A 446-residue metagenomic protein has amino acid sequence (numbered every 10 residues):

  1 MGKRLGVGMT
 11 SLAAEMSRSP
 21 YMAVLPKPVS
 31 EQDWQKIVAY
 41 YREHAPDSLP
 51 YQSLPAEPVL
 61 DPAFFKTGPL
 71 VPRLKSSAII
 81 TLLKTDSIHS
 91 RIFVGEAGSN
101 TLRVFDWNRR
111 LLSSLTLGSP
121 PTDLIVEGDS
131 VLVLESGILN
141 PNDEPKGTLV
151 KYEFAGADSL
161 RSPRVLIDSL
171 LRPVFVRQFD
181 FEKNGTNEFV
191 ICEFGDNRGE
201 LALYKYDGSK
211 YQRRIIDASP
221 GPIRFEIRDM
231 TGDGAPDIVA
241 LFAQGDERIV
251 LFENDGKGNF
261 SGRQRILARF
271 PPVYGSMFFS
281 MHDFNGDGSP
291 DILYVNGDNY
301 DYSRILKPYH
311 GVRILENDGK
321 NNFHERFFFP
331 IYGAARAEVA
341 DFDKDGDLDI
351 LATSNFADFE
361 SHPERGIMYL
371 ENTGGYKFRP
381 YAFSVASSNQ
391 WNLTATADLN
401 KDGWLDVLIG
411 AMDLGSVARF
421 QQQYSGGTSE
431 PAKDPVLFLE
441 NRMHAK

Functional and structural regions predicted by a protein language model:
G2-K446: Beta-propeller-forming repeat regions
